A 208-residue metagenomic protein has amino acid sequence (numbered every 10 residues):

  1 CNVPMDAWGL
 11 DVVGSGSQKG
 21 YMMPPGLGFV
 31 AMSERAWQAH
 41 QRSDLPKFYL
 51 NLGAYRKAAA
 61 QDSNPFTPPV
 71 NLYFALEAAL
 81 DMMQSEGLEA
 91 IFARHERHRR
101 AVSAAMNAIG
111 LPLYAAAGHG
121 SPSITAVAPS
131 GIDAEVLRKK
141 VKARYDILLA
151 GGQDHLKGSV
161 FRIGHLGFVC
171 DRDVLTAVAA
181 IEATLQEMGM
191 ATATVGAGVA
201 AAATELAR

Functional and structural regions predicted by a protein language model:
C1-V12, G16-S17: Conserved PLP phosphate-binding loop immediately N-terminal to the Schiff-base lysine helix in PLP-dependent enzymes
Q18-A108, A207-R208: Active-site C-terminal subdomain of aminotransferase-like
M83, I124-A126, R162-G167: Short glycine-rich or small-residue beta-strand-to-loop segments that form or flank ligand, phosphate, metal/Fe-S
G110-Y114, I147-G152: A short linear hydrophobic-aromatic micro-motif
P112-R144: Conserved PLP-binding catalytic core of the aspartate aminotransferase-like
A143-L149, E182-Q186: A common structural junction motif
H155, S159-R208: PLP-dependent enzyme catalytic core of the Aspartate aminotransferase-like
